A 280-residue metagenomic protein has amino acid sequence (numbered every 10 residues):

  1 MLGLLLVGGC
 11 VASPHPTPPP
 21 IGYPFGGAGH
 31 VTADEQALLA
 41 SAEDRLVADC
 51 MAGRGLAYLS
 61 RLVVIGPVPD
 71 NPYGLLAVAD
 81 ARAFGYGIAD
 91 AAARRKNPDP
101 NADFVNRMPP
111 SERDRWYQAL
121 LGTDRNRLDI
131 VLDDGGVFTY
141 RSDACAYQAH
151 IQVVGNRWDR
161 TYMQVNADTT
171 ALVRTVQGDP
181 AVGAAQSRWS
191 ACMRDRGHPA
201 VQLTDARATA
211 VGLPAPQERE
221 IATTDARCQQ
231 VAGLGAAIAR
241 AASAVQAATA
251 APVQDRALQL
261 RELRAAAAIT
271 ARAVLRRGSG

Functional and structural regions predicted by a protein language model:
M1-L4: Sec-dependent N-terminal signal peptides
L6-G9: C-terminal motif of bacterial Sec signal peptides marking the signal peptidase cleavage site
V11-G280: Cell-envelope/extracellular polymer assembly enzymes that use nucleotide-activated donors
